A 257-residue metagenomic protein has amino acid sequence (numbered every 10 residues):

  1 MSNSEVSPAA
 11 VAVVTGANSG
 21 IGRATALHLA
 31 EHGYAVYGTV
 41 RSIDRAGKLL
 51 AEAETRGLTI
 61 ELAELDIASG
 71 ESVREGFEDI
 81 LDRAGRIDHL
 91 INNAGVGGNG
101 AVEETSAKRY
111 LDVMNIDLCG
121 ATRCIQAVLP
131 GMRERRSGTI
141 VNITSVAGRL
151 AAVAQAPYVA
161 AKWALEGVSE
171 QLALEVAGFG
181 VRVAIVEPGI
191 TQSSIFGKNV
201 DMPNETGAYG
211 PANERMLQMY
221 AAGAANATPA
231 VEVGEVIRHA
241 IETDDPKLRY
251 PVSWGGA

Functional and structural regions predicted by a protein language model:
N18-S19: Conserved glycine-rich cofactor-binding loop
H32-K48: Conserved glycine-rich Rossmann-like NAD(P)H-binding loop of the short-chain dehydrogenase/reductase
L65-E75, A107: The beta1-alpha1 cofactor-binding region of Rossmann-like NAD(H)/NADP(H)-dependent oxidoreductases
A101-V102, R109-L111: Substrate-binding pocket helix/loop in short-chain dehydrogenase/reductase
I125, A161: Active-site helix of classical SDR
S145: Residue(s) in the substrate-gating loop at a strand-loop-helix junction that position the organic substrate next
A177-L248: SDR active-site lid
